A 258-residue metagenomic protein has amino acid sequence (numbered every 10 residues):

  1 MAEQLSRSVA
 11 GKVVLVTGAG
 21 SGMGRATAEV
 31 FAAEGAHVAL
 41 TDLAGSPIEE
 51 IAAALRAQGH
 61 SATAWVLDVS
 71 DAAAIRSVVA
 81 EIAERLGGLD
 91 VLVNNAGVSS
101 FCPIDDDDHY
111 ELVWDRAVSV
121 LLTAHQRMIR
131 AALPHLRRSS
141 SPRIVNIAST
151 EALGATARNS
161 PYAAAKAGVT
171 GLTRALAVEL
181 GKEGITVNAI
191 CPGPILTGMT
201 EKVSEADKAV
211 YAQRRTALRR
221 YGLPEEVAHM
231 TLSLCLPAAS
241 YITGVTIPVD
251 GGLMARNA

Functional and structural regions predicted by a protein language model:
A2-S6, G154, L232, T243-A258: Short C-terminal tail/terminal secondary-structure segment of NAD(P)H-dependent dehydrogenase/reductase domains
R76, S99-D115, R138, R158-P161 (+1 more regions): Conserved mid-core segment of classical short-chain dehydrogenase/reductases
V98, D108-I129, V145, V169 (+1 more regions): Catalytic Tyr-X3-Lys loop
I129, A165, T173: Active-site helix of classical SDR
P134, V178-E179, S240: Alpha-helical segment proximal to the catalytic Tyr-Lys
S141, G181, T186, I242-G244: Short, small/polar-rich loop/turn modules that mediate ligand/substrate recognition or access, typified
S149: Residue(s) in the substrate-gating loop at a strand-loop-helix junction that position the organic substrate next
A189, Y211-I242, V249-G251: C-terminal helical subdomain
